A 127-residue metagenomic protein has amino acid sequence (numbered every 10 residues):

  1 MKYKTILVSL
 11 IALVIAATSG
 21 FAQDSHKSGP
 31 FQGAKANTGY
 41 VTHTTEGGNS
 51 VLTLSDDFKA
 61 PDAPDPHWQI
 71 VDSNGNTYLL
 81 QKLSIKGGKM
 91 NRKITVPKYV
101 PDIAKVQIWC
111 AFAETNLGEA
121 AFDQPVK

Functional and structural regions predicted by a protein language model:
M1-V8: Bacterial N-terminal signal peptides that target proteins for export
V8-A17: Bacterial N-terminal signal peptides
G20-G47, Y78, K127: Transition segment at domain starts
T53-D56, M90-K98: Exposed aromatic-hydrophobic patches
H67-V71: Beta-strand signatures of extracellular beta-sandwich domains
N74-K82: Surface-exposed loop/edge segments in extracytoplasmic proteins
S84-K89: Short proline/glycine- and polar residue-rich coil/turn motifs
V96-A121: Short, exposed beta-strand-loop hairpins at the edges of beta-sheets in extracellular/periplasmic proteins
